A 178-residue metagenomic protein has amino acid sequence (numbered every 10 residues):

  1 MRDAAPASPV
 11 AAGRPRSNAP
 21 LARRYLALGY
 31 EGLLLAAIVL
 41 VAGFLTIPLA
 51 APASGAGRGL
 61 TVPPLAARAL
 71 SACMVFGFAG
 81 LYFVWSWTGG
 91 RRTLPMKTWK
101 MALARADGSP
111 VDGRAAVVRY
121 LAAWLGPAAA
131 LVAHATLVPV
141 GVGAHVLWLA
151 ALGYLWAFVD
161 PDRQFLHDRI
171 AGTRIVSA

Functional and structural regions predicted by a protein language model:
M1-A4, F76-F83: Short, non-transmembrane cytosolic segments of multipass membrane proteins
M1-A42: Helix-coil boundary and N-terminal low-complexity module in membrane systems
A7-P9, K100, G172: Glycine-centered secondary-structure boundary/capping sites
R16-L28, G32, Y82-K97, P110-G113 (+2 more regions): Juxtamembrane cytosolic face of transmembrane helices
A36-L49, A115-A123: Short N-terminal helix-initiation segments at or just after the protein's N-terminus
V39-F76, A130-A151: Membrane-helix interface segments in multi-pass membrane proteins
A102-V111: Short membrane-interface loop/juxtamembrane segments of multi-pass integral membrane proteins
